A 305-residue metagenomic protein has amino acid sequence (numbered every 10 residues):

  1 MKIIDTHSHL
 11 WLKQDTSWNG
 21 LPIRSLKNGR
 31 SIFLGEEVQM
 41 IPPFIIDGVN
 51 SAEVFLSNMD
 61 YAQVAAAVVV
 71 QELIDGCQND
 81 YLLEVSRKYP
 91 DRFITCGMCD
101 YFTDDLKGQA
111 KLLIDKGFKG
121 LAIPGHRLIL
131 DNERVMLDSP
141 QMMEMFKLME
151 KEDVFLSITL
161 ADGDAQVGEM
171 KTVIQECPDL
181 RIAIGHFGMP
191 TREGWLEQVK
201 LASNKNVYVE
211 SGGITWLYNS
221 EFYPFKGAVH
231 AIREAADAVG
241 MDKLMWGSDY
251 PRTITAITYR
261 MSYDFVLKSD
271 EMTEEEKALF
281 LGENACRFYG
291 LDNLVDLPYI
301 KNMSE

Functional and structural regions predicted by a protein language model:
M1-T6, K13, S17-Y61, A66 (+3 more regions): Mid-to-C-terminal alpha-helical segments outside catalytic/metal-binding sites
I4-H9, D115, M145, T253: A generic "structured core" feature
H7, M59, L82, L113 (+5 more regions): Conserved, mostly hydrophobic/aromatic
H7-K13, T159, H186: Histidine-centered divalent metal-coordination motifs
G48-N58, T103-L113, G194: Short, acidic/polar
S57, D80-E84, K88, G108-L112 (+6 more regions): Alpha-helical scaffolding segments of alpha/beta enzyme cores, especially the outer helices of TIM-barrel or partial
A65-A66, L73-D164, Y208-W216, E221-F222: Active-site gating/metal-coordination segments in enzymes
K119-G120, V135-M245, N293-E305: Catalytic pocket-lining loop regions of alpha/beta-barrel enzymes, especially the amidohydrolase/enolase/GH5 lineages
